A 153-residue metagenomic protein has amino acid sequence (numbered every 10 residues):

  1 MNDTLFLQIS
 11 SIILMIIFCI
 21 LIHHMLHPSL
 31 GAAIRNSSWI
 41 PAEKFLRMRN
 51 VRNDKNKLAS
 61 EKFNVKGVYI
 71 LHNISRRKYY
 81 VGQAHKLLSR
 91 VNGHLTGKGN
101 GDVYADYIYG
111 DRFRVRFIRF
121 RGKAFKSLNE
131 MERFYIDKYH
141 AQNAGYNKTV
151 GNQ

Functional and structural regions predicted by a protein language model:
N2-H85, S89, K126, E130: GIY-YIG nuclease catalytic motif and its immediate N-terminal context
T4, T96, T149-V150: Residue-identity detector for threonine
K86-E130: Conserved short loop/helix modules at catalytic or binding sites in compact beta-alpha or helix-hairpin-helix contexts
Y135-I136: Serine endopeptidase catalytic core focused on the charge-relay Asp
H140-Q153: Coupling/hinge elements of helicase-like and P-loop NTPase modules
